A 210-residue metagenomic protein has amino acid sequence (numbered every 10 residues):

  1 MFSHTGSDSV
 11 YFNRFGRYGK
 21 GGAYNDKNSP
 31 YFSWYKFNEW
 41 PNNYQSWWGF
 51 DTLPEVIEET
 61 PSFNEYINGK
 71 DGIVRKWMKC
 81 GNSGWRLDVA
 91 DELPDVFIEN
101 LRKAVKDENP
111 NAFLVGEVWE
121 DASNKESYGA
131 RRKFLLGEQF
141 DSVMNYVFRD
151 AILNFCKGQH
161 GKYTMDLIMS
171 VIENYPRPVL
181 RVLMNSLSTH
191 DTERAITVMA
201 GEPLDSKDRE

Functional and structural regions predicted by a protein language model:
M1-K79, D107, N124: Substrate-binding/active-site clefts of carbohydrate-active enzymes
F2-G19, I73-R75, N82-L183: Active-site-proximal helices and loops of the catalytic beta/alpha 8
S9, T60-F63, D71, N145 (+2 more regions): Short, structured coil/loop segments at alpha-helix boundaries
F32-N38, N64-I73, W85-R86, L101 (+5 more regions): Aromatic-residue detector
Y44-G49, V74-W77, M144-R149, S186 (+1 more regions): A broad, low-specificity signal for short, low-complexity segments enriched in glycine/proline and polar/charged
G49-Y66, N82-E92, D150-K162, A195-D208: The substrate-binding groove and active-site-proximal loops of carbohydrate-active enzymes, especially glycoside
Q159, M169-E210: Active-site-proximal substrate-binding groove within the catalytic cores of carbohydrate-active enzymes
